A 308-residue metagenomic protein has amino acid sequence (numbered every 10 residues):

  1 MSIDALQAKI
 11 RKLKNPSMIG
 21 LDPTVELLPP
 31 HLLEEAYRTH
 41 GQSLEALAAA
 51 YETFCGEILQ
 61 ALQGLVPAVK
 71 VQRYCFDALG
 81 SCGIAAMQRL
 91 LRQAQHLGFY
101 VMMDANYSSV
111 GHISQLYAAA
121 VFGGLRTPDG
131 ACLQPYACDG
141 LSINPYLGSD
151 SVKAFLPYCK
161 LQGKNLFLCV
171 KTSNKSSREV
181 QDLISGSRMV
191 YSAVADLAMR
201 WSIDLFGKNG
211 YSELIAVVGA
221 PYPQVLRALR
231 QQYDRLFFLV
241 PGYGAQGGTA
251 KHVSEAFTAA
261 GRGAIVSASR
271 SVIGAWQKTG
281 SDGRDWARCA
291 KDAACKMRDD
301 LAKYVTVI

Functional and structural regions predicted by a protein language model:
M1-A61, D282: N-terminal glycine-rich anion-binding loop in soluble enzyme alpha/beta folds
L13-S17, G64-P67, L97-F99, Y136-D139 (+4 more regions): Short, well-ordered coil/turn segments that N-cap beta-strands
I19, V69, D104, L141 (+2 more regions): Conserved, mostly hydrophobic/aromatic
T24, A105, S109-L214: Conserved anion-binding
S43, L47, K70-G83: Glycine-rich, proline-tolerant flexible connector loops at the mouths of alpha/beta enzymes
E52, A216, A220-S267, S271 (+1 more regions): A C-terminal functional module that forms or caps the active site or interfaces directly with catalytic machinery
L59-L65, L91-H96, L156-Q162, R230-Y233 (+1 more regions): Acidic (Asp/Glu)-rich catalytic clusters
V253-A259, G274-I308: C-terminal helical cap(s) of enzyme catalytic domains, especially alpha/beta-barrels
